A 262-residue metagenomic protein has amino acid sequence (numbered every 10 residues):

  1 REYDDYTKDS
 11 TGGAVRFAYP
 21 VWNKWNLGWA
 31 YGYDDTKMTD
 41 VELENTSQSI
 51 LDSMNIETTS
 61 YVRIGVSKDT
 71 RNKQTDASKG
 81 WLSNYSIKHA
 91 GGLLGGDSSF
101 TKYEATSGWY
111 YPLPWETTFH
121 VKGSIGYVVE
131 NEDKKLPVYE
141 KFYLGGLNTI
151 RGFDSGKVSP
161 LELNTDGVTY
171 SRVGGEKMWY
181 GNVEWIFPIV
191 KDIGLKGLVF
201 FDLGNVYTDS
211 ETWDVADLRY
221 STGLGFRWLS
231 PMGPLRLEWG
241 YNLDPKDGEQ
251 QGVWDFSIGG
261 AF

Functional and structural regions predicted by a protein language model:
R1, G13, W29-D35, W81-H89 (+6 more regions): Transmembrane beta-barrel strands of outer-membrane/channel proteins
R1-D4, D34-D40, D69-K73, G80 (+7 more regions): Sequence/structural signature of outer-membrane beta-barrel proteins
R1-T75, W81-N84, R151-G152, G156-L163 (+2 more regions): Gram-negative/organellar outer-membrane beta-barrel architecture
T7-T11, T58-V62, K79, D97-Y103 (+3 more regions): Residues that define the transmembrane beta-barrel architecture of outer-membrane proteins
G13-Y19, I64-K68, A105-W109, G123-I125 (+4 more regions): Residues on the lipid-exposed face of transmembrane beta-strands in outer-membrane beta-barrel proteins
N23-G28, N72-T75, P114-F119, K191-L195 (+1 more regions): Repeated loop/turn-to-beta-strand initiation elements of outer-membrane beta-barrel proteins
R63-Y110, L195, W228: Surface-exposed extracellular loop regions of Gram-negative outer-membrane beta-barrel proteins
E116-F200, T208: Extracytoplasmic gating/loop element in the C-terminal half of outer-membrane beta-barrel translocons and assembly
